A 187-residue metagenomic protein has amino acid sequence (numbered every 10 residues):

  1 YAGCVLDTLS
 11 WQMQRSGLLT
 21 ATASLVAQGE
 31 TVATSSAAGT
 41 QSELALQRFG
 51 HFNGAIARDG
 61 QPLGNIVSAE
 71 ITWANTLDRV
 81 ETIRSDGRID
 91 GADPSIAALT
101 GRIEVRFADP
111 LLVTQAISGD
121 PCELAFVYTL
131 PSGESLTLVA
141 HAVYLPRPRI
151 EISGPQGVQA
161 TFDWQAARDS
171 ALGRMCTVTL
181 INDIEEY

Functional and structural regions predicted by a protein language model:
Y1-Y187: Signature of extracytoplasmic/envelope-associated structural regions
